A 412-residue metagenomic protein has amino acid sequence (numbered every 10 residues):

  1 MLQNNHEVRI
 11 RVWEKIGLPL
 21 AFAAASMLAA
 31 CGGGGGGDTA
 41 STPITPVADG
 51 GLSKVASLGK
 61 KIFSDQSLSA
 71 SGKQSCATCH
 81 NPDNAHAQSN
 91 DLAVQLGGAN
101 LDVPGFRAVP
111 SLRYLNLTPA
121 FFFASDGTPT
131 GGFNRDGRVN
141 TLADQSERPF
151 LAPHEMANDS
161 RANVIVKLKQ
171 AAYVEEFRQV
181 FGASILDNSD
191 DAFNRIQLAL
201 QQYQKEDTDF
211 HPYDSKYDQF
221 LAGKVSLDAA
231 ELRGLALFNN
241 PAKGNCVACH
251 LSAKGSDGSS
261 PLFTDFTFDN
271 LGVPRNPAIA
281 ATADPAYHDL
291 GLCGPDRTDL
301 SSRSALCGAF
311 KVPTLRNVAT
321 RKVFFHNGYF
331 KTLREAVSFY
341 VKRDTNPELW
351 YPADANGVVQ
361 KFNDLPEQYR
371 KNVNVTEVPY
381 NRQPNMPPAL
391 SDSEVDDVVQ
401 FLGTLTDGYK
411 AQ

Functional and structural regions predicted by a protein language model:
M1-I62, P153, R161-L232, A236 (+3 more regions): Post-cleavage N-terminal segment of exported redox proteins
N5, A152-E155, K342-T345: Compositionally biased, low-complexity linear motifs
D38-E147, P212-A353: Short glycine/threonine-rich turn/loop motifs
N100-K205, H326-E335, S393-V398: Periplasmic c-type cytochrome electron-transfer domains
T314-Q412: Extracellular low-complexity, Gly/Ser/Thr-rich intrinsically disordered linkers and protease-sensitive activation/hinge
